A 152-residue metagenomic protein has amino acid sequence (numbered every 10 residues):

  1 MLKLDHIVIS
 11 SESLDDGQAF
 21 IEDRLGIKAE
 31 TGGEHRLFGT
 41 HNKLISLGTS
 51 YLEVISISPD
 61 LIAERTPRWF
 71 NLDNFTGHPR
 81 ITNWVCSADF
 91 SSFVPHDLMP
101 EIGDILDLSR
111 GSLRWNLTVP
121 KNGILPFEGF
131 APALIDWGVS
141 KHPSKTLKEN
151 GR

Functional and structural regions predicted by a protein language model:
M1-K3, E53: Short helix/turn-capping signatures at newly exposed starts of structured segments
K3-S13, H41-K43, G48, T66-L98 (+1 more regions): Vicinal oxygen chelate
L4, F20-E22, A29, T76 (+1 more regions): Amphipathic, alpha-helical segments enriched in basic
D5, D15-D16, D23, D60 (+5 more regions): Acidic-enriched, low-complexity/disordered segments with a strong bias for Aspartate over Glutamate
I7-I9, I21, I27, I45 (+6 more regions): Weak global preference for isoleucine
S13-L72: Glycine/small-residue-rich interface belts in oligomeric ring/scaffold proteins and their assembly partners
G33, K43-L44, Y51-E53, N83 (+1 more regions): Vicinal oxygen chelate
